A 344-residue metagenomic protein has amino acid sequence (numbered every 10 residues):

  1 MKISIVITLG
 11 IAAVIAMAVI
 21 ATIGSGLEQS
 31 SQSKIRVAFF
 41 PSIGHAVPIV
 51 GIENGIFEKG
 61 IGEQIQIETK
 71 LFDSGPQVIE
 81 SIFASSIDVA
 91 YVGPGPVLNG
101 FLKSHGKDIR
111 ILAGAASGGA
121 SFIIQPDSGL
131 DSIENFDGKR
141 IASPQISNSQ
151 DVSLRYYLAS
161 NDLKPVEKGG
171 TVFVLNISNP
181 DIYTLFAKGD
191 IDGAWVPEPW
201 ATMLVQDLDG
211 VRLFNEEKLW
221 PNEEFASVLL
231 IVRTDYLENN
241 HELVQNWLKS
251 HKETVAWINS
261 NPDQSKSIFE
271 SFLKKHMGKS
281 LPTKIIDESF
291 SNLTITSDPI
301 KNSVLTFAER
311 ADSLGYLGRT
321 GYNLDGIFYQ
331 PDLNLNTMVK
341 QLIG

Functional and structural regions predicted by a protein language model:
M1-K34, V339-G344: Short, low-complexity disordered leader/linker segments with a strong preference for bacterial N-terminal type II
S31-N176, D192-E198, L213: Short, glycine-/small- and polar/acidic-enriched structural segments that line small-molecule recognition paths
G44, E53, S74, V78 (+13 more regions): Stable alpha-helical elements in mature extracytoplasmic
E58-I65, K218-P221, S291-P299: Short, solvent-exposed loop/beta-turn-alpha elements that line the ligand-binding surface or hinge of extracytoplasmic
H105, S128, E167-T171, L175 (+1 more regions): Pocket-lining segment of extracytoplasmic ligand-binding domains
E238-G318: Secondary-structure end/capping motifs
E309-G344: Conserved C-terminal helix/tail region of periplasmic/extracytoplasmic solute-binding proteins
